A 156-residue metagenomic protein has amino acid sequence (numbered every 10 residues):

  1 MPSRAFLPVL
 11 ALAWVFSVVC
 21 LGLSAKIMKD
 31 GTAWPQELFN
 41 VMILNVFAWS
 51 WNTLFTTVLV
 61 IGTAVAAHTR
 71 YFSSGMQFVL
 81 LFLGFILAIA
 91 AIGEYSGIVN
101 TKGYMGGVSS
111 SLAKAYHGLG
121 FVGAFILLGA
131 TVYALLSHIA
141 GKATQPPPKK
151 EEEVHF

Functional and structural regions predicted by a protein language model:
M1, H138-F156: Intrinsically disordered, low-complexity terminal tails of fungal membrane proteins
S3-I27, L38-V99, Y116, G120-S137: Signature of small four-pass
M28-T32: Outer-membrane beta-barrel proteins
A33-E37, S96-K114: Interfacial non-cytosolic loop connecting adjacent transmembrane helices
H68-T69, S111, K142-A143: Short, surface-exposed linear patches
